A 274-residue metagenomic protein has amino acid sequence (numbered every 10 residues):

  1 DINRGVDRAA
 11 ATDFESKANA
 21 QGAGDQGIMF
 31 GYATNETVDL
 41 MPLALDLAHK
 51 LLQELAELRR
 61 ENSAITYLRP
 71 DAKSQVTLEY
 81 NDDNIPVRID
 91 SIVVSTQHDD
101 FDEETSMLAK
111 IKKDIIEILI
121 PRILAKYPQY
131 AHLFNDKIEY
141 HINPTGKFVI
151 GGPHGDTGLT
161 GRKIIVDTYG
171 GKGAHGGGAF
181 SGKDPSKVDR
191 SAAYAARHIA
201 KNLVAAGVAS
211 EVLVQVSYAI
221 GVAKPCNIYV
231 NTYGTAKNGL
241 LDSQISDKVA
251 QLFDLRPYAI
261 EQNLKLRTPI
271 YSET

Functional and structural regions predicted by a protein language model:
D1-I150: Glycine-rich, mobile lid/loop segments that gate access to catalytic sites or pores
D1-R4, R8, N19-A20, Q26-Y32 (+2 more regions): Short, surface-exposed loop/turn segments at secondary-structure boundaries that line and modulate
A33-A56, K183-G207: Alpha-helical support elements that line or immediately flank enzyme active sites and cofactor-binding pockets
L78, T96, T168, T232-G234: Flexible glycine-/small-residue-rich
Y80-D82, G146, K172, V216-V222 (+1 more regions): Acidic, glycine-rich active-site loops and adjacent beta-strand->loop/helix elements that engage anionic groups
E103-V204: Glycine-rich anion/phosphate-binding loop at the beta-strand->alpha-helix junction
V204-V216: Glycine-rich phosphate/pyrophosphate-binding loops and their adjacent beta-strand/loop elements at enzyme active sites
E211, Y218-T274: Internal helix-turn-beta structural module
